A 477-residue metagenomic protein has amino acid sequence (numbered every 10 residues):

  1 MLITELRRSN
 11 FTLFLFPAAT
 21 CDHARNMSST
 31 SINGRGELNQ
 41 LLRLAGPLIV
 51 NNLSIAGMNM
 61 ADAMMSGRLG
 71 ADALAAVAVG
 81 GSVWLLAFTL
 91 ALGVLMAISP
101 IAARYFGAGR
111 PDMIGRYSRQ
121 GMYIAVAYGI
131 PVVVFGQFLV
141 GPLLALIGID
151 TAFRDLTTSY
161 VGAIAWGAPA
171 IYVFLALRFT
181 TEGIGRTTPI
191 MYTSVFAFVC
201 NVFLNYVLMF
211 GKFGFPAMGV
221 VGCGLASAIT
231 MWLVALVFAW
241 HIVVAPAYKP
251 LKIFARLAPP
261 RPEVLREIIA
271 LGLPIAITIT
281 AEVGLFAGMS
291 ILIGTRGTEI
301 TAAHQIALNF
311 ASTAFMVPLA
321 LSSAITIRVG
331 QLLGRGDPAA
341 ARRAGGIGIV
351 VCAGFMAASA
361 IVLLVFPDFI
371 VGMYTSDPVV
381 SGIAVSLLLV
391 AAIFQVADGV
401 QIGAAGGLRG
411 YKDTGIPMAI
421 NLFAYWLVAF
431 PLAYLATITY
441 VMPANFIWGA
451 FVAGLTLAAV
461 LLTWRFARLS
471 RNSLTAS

Functional and structural regions predicted by a protein language model:
E5, T12-A45, A102-P169, F215-L273 (+2 more regions): Short alpha-helical transmembrane segments in multi-pass integral membrane proteins
I32-M64, R68-L69, S82-I101, V126-V133 (+6 more regions): N-terminal transmembrane alpha-helices
R43-D62, A163, F174, A197 (+5 more regions): Transmembrane helical elements of multi-pass membrane transporters/channels
L53, G57-A75, L144-T151, V207-M218 (+5 more regions): Helix-terminus/linker motif at the lipid-water interface of multi-pass membrane proteins
S54, M58, A87-A91, P131 (+12 more regions): Residue-level hotspots within pore-lining transmembrane alpha-helices of multi-pass secondary transporters
L74-V134, I171-I190, S290, A303-P367 (+1 more regions): Small-residue-rich hydrophobic transmembrane alpha-helices
L86-T89, V133, N201-N205, A235-A239 (+4 more regions): Hydrophobic transmembrane alpha-helices of multi-pass small-molecule transporters
L95, S99, I164-G183, I190-F198 (+7 more regions): Short runs within selected transmembrane alpha-helices of multi-pass transporters and secretion channels
